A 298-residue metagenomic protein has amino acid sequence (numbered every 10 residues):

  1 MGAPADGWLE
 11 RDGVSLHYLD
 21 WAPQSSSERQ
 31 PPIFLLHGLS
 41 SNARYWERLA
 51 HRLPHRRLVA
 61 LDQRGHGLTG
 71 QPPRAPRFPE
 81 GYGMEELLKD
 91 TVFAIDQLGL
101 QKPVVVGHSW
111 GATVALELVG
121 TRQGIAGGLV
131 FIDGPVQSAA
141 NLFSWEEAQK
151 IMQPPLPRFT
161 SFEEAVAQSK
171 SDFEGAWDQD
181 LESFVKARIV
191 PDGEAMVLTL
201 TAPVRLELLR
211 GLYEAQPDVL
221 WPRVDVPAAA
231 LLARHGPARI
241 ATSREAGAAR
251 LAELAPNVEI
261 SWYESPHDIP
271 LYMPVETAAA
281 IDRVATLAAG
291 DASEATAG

Functional and structural regions predicted by a protein language model:
M1-F34, P54-R57, Y82, L100-Q101 (+3 more regions): Alpha/beta-hydrolase fold catalytic core
L9-D12, L19-S25, R48, V59-V106: Active-site loop/oxyanion-hole signature of alpha/beta-hydrolase fold enzymes
G38-R48, L58: Serine-hydrolase catalytic-loop signature spanning alpha/beta hydrolases and amidase-signature enzymes
G107, G111, A115: Gly/Ala-rich beta-loop-alpha elbow adjacent to hydrolase catalytic centers
L116, G120, G127-F162: Flexible "cap/lid" loop of the alpha/beta hydrolase fold
T160-A215: Conserved alpha/beta-hydrolase catalytic His-Asp/Glu region
D192-L254: Conserved serine/cysteine hydrolase catalytic core
Y263-P274: Catalytic histidine-centered segment of alpha/beta-hydrolase-like enzymes
